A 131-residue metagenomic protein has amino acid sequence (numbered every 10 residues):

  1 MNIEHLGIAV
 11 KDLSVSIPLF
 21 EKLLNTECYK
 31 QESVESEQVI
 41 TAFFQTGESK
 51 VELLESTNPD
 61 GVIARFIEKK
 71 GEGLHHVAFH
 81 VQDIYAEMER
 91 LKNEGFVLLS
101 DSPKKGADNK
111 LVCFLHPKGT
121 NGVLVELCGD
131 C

Functional and structural regions predicted by a protein language model:
N2-E4, S16, L23-Q38, N58-H75 (+3 more regions): A cross-kingdom feature marking solvent-exposed beta-strand/loop segments within repeated, beta-rich binding/scaffold
I3, F20, F44, V51-L54 (+4 more regions): Short, structured motif recognition centered on aromatic/hydrophobic residues
I3-K11, A42-Q45, A64-R90, C113: Vicinal oxygen chelate
V10-K11, E55-P59: Short, composition-biased local secondary-structure segments
S16-L19, E87-L91: Hydrophobic side chains in well-ordered alpha-helices
V34-K50: C-terminal "cap" of GNAT-fold acetyltransferases
A42-F43, F79, M88-C131: Vicinal oxygen chelate
G47-V51, N58-D60, I84: Short, charged/polar surface micro-motifs in flexible loops or helix N-caps
